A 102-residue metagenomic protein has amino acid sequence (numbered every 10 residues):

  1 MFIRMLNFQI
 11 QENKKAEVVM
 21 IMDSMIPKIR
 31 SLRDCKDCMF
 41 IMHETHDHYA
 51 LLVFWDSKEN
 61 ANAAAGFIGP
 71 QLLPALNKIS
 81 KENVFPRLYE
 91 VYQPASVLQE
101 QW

Functional and structural regions predicted by a protein language model:
I3-F8, C38-A65: Short, well-ordered beta-strand segments in beta-rich or mixed alpha/beta enzyme and ligand-binding folds
Q9-M20: Short, surface-exposed ligand-recognition loops at beta-strand->loop->(often short) alpha-helix junctions that present
I10-E12, S57, E90-Q93: Non-catalytic surface loops within mature trypsin-like serine protease
K15-E17, N60-N62, A95: Intrinsically disordered, low-complexity acidic/polar segments
I21-M22, I68: Hydrophobic alpha-helical membrane-association signature
D23-A50, Y89-V91: Short, glycine- and small/hydrophobic-rich beta-strand elements in well-ordered beta-sheets
I29-K36, F54-L88: An amphipathic, aromatic/His-enriched active-site/gating alpha helix that lines ligand/cofactor pockets
M39-H46, P74-W102: Glycine-rich beta-strand-turn "strand-cap" elements at beta-sheet edges
